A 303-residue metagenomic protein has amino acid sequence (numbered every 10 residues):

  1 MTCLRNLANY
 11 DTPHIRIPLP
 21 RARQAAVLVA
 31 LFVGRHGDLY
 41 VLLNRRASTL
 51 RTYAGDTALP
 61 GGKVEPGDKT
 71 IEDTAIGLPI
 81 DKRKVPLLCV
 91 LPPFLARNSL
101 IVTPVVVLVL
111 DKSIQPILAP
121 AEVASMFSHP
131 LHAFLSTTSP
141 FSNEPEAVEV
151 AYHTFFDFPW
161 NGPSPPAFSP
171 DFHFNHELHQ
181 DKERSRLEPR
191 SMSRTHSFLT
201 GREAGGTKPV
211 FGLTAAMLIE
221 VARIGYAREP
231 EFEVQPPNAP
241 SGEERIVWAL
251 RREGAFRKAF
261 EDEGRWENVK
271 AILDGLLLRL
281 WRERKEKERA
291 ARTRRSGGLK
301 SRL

Functional and structural regions predicted by a protein language model:
M1-E72, I76-V123, H132, T137-P140 (+1 more regions): N-terminal leader/linker segments that precede catalytic domains of diphosphate-processing enzymes
H129: Cysteine protease-like catalytic core of ubiquitin/ubiquitin-like
